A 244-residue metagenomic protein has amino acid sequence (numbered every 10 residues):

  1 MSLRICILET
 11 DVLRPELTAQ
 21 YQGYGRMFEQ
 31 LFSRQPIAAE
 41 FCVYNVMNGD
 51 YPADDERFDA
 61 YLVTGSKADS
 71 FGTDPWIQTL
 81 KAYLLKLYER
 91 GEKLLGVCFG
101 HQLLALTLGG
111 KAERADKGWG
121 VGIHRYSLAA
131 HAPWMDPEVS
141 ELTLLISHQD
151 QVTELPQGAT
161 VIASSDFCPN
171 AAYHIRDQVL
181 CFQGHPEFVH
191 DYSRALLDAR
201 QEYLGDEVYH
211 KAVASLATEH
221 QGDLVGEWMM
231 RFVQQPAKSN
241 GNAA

Functional and structural regions predicted by a protein language model:
M1-P75, T79-A82, K86-R90, H210-A244: N-terminal beta1-alpha1 cap of cysteine-dependent amidohydrolase-like domains
C6-L8, C42-Y44, L62, L95 (+3 more regions): Hydrophobic/aromatic beta-strand patches that form the interior of the parallel beta-sheet core in alpha/beta enzyme
R14, D50, S70, L103 (+3 more regions): Flexible, glycine-rich phosphate/dinucleotide-binding loops and adjacent beta-alpha linkers at cofactor/substrate
L17-T18, A53, G72-T73, A105-T107 (+3 more regions): Short glycine-/acidic-enriched loop or helix-start segments at secondary-structure transitions that form or flank
Q20-G23, E56-F58, P75-Q78, G109-A112 (+3 more regions): Short, glycine/charged-enriched secondary-structure capping and boundary segments
T64-A132: Cysteine-nucleophile active-site neighborhood
L108-H190: Pocket-forming structural segment of enzyme catalytic cores
C168-A244: C-terminal and late-domain segments of enzyme folds
